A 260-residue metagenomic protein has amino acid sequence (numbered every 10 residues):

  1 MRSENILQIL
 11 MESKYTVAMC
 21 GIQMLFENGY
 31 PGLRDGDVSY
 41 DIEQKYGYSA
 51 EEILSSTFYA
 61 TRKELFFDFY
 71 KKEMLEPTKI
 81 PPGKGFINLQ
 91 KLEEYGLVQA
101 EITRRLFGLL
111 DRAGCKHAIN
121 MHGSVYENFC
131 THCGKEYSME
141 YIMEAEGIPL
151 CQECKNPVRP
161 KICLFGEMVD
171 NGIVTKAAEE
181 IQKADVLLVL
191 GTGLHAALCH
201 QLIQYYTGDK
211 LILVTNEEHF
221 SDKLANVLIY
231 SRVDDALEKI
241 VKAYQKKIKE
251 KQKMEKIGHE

Functional and structural regions predicted by a protein language model:
M1-E260: Conserved catalytic core of sirtuin-type NAD+-dependent deacylases
